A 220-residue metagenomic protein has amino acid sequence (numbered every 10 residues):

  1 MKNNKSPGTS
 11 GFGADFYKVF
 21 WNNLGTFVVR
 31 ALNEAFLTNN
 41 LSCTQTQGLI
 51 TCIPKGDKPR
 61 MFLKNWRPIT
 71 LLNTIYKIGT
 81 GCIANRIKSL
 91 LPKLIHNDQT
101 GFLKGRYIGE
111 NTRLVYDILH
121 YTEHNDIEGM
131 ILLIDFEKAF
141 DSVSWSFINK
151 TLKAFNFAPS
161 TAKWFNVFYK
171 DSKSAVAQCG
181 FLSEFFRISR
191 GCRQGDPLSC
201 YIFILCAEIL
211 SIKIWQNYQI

Functional and structural regions predicted by a protein language model:
M1-N3, S10-I220: Nucleotidyl polymerases of mobile genetic elements and RNA viruses
